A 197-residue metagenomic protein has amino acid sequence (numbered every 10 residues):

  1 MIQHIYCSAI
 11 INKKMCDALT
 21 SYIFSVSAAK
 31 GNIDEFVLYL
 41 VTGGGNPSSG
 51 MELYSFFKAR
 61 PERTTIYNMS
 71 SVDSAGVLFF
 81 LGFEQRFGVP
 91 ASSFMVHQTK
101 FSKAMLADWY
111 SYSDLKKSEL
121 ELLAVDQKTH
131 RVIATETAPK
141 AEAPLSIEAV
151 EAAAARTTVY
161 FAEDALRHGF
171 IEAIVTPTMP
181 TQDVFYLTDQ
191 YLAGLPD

Functional and structural regions predicted by a protein language model:
M1-D197: N-terminal organellar transit peptides
